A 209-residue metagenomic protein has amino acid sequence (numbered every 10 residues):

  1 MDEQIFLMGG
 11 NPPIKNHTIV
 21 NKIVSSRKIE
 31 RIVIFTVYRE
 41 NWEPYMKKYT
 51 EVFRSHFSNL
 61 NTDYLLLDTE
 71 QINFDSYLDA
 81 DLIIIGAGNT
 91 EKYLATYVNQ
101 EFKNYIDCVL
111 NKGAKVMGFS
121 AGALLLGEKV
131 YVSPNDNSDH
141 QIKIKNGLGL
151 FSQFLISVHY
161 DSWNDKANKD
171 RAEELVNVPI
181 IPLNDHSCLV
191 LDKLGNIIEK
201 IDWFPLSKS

Functional and structural regions predicted by a protein language model:
M1-K28, V37-E51, V132-S209: C-terminal and late-domain segments of enzyme folds
I29, A80-D81, G113, S152: Short, well-ordered alpha-helix to beta-strand connector turns
Y49-N61: Short helix-loop-beta junction
L60-F74: A short, well-structured beta->alpha microelement
Y77-L78, L110: A short, aliphatic-rich alpha-helical micro-motif
I84-A87, L110-K129: Catalytic nucleophile loop
T90-Q100: Glycine/threonine-rich flexible loop motifs
Q100-G113: Catalytic-core regions built around general acid/base machinery
